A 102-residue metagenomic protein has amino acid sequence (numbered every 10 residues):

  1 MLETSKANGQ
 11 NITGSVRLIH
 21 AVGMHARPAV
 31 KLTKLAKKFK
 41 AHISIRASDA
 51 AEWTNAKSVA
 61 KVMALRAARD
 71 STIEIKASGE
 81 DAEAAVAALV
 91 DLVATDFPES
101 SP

Functional and structural regions predicted by a protein language model:
L2-G9, V30, K57, A64 (+1 more regions): Long, contiguous binding/interaction regions
L2-S5, N11, I19-M24: Positively charged, low-complexity intrinsically disordered leader regions
G9-S15, T72-E74: Intrinsic-disorder/low-complexity, polar/charged segments enriched in Ser/Thr/Lys/Arg/Asp/Glu/Gln
R17-R69: Compact, glycine-rich, soluble single-domain proteins
A68-P102: C-terminal structural segments of small proteins and small subunits
